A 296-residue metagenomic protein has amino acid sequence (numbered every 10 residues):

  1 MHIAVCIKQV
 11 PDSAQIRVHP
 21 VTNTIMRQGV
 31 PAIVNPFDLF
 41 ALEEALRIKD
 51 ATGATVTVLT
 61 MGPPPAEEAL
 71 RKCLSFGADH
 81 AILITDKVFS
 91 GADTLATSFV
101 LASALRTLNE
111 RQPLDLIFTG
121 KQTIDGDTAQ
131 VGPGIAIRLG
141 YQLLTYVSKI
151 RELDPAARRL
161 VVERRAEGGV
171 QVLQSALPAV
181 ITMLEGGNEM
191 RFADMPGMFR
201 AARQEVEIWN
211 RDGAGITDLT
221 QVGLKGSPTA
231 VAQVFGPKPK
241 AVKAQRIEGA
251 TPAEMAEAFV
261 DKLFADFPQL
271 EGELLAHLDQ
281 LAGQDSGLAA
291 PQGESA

Functional and structural regions predicted by a protein language model:
M1-A296: N-terminal glycine-rich FAD/FM-binding segment characteristic of electron-transfer flavoproteins
